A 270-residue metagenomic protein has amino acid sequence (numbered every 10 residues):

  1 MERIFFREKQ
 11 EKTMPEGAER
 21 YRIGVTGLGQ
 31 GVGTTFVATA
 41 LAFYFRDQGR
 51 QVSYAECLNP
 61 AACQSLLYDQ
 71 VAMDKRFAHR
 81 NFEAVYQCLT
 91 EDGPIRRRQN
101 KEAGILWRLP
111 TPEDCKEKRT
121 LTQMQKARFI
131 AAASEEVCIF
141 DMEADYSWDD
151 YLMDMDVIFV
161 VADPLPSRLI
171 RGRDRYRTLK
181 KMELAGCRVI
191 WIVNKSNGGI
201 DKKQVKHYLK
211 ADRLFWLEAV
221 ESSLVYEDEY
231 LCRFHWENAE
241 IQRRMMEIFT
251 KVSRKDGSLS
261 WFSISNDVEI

Functional and structural regions predicted by a protein language model:
M1-G27: Extreme N-terminal, non-catalytic leader segments that precede Walker-type/kinase nucleotide-binding cores
G17-L67: Walker A/P-loop phosphate-binding motif and the immediately C-terminal alpha-helix
V25-T26, A55, R108-P110, I139-D141 (+2 more regions): Conserved beta-strand segments of the P-loop GTPase G domain that flank and frequently precede/overlap
Q48-L106: Phosphate-binding loop that captures ATP/GTP phosphates
A103-Y151: Phosphate-binding/switch loop-helix module in NTP-utilizing enzymes
D145-P166: Inter-motif core of Ras-like GTPase G domains
K195-W236: Beta-strand-loop-alpha "switch" segments that mediate conformational coupling across diverse proteins
E229-I270: NTP-binding/hydrolysis catalytic cores, primarily Walker-type P-loop NTPases
